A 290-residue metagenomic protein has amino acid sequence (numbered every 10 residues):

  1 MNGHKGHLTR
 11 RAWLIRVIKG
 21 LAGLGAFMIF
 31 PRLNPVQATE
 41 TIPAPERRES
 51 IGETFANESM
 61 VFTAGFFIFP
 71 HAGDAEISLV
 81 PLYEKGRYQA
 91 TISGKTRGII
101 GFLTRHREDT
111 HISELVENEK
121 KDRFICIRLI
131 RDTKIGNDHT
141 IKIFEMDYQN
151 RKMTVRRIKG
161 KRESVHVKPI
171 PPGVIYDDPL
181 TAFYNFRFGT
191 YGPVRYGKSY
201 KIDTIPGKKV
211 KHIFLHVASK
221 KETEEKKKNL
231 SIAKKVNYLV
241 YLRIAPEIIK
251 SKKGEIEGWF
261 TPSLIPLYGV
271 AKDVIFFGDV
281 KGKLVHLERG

Functional and structural regions predicted by a protein language model:
M1-P35: N-terminal secretory signal peptides
N34, R156, V165, L242 (+1 more regions): Residue-level marker of intrinsically disordered, low-complexity segments enriched for small/polar residues
T39-Y148, G192-G290: Acidic, serine/threonine-rich low-complexity disordered tracts
T140-S199: A charged, solvent-exposed segment within the mature domains of Sec-exported extracytoplasmic proteins
